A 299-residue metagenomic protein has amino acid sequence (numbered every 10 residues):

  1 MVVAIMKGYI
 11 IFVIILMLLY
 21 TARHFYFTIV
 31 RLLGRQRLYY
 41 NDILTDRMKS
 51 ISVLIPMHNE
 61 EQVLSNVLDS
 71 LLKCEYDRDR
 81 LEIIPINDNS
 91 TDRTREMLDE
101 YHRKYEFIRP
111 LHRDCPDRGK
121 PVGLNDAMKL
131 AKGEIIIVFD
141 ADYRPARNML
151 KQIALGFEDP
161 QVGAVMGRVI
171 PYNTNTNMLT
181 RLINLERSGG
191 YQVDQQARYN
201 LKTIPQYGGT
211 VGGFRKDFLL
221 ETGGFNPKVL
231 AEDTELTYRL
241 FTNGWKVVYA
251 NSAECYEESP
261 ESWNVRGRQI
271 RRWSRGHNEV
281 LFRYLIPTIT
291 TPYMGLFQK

Functional and structural regions predicted by a protein language model:
M1-I10, V30-K49, L201-K202, E261-K299: Basic/Trp-rich segment in TM-proximal cytosolic loops or flexible interdomain/linker regions
F25-R80: N-terminal signal-anchor transmembrane helix
K49-S52, E82, L220, E235: Cell-envelope/extracellular polymer assembly enzymes that use nucleotide-activated donors
S65, D92-E100, N148: Acidic helix N-cap motif at the loop->helix transition within catalytic regions of sugar-transfer enzymes
R78, N87-E96, C115-D117: A conserved acidic beta->alpha catalytic loop
H102-E134, R147-L230, G267, R271-F282: Long helical/loop segments within the catalytic core of UDP-sugar-dependent glycosyltransferases, especially the large
K228, T237-C255: Catalytic donor-sugar/metal-binding loop of nucleotide-sugar-dependent glycosyltransferases
